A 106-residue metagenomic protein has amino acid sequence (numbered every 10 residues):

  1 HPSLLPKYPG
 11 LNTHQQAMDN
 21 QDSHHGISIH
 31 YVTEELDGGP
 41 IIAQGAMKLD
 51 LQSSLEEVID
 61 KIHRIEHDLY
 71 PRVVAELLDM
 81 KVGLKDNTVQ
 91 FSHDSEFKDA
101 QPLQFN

Functional and structural regions predicted by a protein language model:
P2-S92: Donor/substrate-binding cores of folate-linked one-carbon enzymes
D86-N106: Short, basic/aromatic-enriched C-terminal tail that caps enzymatic domains
